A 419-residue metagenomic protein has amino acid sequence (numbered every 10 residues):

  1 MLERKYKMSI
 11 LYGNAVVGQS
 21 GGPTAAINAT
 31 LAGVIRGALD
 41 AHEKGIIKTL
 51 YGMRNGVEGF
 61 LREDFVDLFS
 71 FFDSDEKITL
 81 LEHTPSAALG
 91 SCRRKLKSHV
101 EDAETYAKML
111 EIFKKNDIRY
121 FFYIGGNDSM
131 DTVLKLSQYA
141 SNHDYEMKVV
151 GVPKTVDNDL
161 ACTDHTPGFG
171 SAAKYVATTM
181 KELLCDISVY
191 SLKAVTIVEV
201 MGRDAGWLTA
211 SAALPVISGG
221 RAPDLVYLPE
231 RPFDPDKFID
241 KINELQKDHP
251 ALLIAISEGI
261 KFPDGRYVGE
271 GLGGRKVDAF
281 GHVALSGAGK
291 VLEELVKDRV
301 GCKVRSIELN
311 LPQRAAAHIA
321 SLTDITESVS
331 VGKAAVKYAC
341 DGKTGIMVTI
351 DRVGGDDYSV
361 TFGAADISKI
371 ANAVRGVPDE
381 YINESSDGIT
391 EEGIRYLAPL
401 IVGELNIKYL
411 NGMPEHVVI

Functional and structural regions predicted by a protein language model:
K7-M8, E63-R119, D128, F169 (+1 more regions): Glycine-rich oxoanion-binding loops at beta->alpha junctions
S9-V66: N-terminal phosphate-binding or glycine-rich loops at protein starts, especially the Walker A/P-loop of NTPases
N14-T24, A87-R93, R119-G125, G151 (+3 more regions): Short glycine-rich or small-residue beta-strand-to-loop segments that form or flank ligand, phosphate, metal/Fe-S
S20-G22, M53-E58, R93-R94, G126-N127 (+5 more regions): Short, ordered loop/turn segments at secondary-structure junctions
T24-V34, F60-L61, K97, E104-A107 (+6 more regions): Short glycine/serine/threonine-rich phosphate/pyrophosphate-binding segments that cradle anionic phosphate groups
R36-I47, N55-E58, R62, R94 (+12 more regions): Generic secondary-structure signature for well-ordered alpha-helical cores
I112, Y123-G125, D131-E146, T166-R305: Accessory alpha-helical/coil subdomains and C-terminal extensions that flank or cap enzyme catalytic cores
G269-I419: C-terminal non-catalytic interaction/assembly regions of soluble proteins
